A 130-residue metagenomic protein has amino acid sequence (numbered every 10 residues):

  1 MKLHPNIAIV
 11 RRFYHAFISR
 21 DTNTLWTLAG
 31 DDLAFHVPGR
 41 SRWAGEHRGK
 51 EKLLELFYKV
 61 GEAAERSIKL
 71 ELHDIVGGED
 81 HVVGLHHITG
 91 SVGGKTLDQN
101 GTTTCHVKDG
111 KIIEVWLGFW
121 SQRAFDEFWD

Functional and structural regions predicted by a protein language model:
M1-D31: Short, low-complexity N-terminal intrinsically disordered segments enriched in polar/charged residues
L25, G77-H81, C105-I112: Short, solvent-exposed coil/turn segments at beta-strand boundaries
A29-G30, I88-G90, T103, F119: Short beta-strand segments enriched in hydrophobic/aromatic residues within well-folded beta-rich domains
G30-D80: A solvent-exposed, acidic/Ser-Thr-rich amphipathic alpha-helical stretch
E46-H47, G94-T96, R123-W129: A short, polar/proline- and glycine-enriched secondary-structure boundary/capping micro-motif
R66, I88-G93, D98, E114: Ligand-binding pocket scaffold of soluble enzyme catalytic domains
L70-I75, H87-T89, N100-H106: Hydrophobic/aromatic beta-strand elements that line small-molecule binding cavities or substrate pockets in beta-rich
T104-D126: Short beta-strand edge/turn micro-motifs at domain boundaries
